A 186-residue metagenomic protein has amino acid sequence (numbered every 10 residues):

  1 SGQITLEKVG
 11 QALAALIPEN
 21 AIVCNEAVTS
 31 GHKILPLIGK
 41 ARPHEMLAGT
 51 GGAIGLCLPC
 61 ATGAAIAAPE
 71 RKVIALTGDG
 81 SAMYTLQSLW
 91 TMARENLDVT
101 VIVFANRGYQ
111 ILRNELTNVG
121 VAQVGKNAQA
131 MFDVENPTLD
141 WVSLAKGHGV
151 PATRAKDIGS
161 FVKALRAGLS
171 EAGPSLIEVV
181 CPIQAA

Functional and structural regions predicted by a protein language model:
S1-A68: Active-site diphosphate/adenylate-binding microenvironment
A21-V23, A68-V73, V99, G173-V179: Generic beta-sheet signal
G31, A53-G55, A82-M83, R107-I111 (+1 more regions): Short gly/pro/ser/thr-enriched loop/turn and capping motifs at secondary-structure boundaries
K33-G39, P59, L86-S88, I111-L116 (+1 more regions): Short acidic, glycine/serine/threonine-rich loops at helix termini
E70-Y84, V99-F104: A short, small-residue-rich loop immediately preceding and capping a beta-strand
E95-A186: Thiamine diphosphate
